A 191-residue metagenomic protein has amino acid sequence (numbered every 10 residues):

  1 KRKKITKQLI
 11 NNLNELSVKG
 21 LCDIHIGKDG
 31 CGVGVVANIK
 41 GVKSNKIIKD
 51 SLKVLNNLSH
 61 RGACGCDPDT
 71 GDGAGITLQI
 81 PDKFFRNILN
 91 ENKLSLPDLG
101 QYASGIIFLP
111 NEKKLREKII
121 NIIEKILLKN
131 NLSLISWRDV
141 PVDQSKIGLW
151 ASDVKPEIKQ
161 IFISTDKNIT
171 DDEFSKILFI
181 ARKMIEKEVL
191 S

Functional and structural regions predicted by a protein language model:
K1-S191: N-terminal segments that mediate ammonia production and transfer in glutamine-dependent amidotransferase systems
